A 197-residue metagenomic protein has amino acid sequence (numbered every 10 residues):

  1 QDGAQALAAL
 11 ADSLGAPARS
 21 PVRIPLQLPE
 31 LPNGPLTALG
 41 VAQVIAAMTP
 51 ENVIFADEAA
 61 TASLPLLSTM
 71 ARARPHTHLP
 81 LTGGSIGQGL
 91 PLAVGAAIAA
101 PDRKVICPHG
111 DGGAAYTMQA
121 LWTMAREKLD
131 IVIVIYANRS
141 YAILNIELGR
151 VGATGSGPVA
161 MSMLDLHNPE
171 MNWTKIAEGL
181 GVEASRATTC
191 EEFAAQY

Functional and structural regions predicted by a protein language model:
Q1-R23, Y197: Glycine-rich, acidic loop regions that bind phosphate or pyrophosphate groups
D2, N33-T37, E192: Soluble or luminal CAZymes and related metallo-dependent hydrolases
A4-A8, P65-Y197: Thiamine diphosphate
P21-A99: Active-site diphosphate/adenylate-binding microenvironment
